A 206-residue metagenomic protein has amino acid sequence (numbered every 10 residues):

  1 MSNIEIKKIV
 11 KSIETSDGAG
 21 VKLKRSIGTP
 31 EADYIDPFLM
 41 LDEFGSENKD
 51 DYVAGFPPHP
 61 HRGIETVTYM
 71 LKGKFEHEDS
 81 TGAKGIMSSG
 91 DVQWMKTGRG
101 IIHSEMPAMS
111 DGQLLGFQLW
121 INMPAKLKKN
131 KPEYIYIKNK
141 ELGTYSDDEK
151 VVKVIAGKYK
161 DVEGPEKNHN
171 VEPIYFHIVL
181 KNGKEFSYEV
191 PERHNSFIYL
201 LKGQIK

Functional and structural regions predicted by a protein language model:
M1-R25: Hydrophobic alpha-helical membrane-insertion signals
S16-L71, L142-S187: A short glycine-rich, His/Asp/Glu-containing loop-to-beta-strand
A54-F56, T81-A83, S104-M109: Catalytic micro-motifs at enzyme active sites that drive phosphoryl/nucleotidyl and oxygen chemistry
R62-G82, S89-V92, N182-K184, E189-K206: Glycine- and acidic-residue-biased ligand/ion/polar-headgroup-sensing regions
M87-I102: Conserved metal-binding segment of the jelly-roll/cupin
G98-L127: Ligand-binding loop in jelly-roll beta-barrel domains
Q118-A125, K138, V154-K158, V179-N182 (+1 more regions): Short, structured patches in soluble enzyme cores that scaffold and shape functional sites
M123-K150: Long amphipathic alpha-helical segments that form oligomerization/scaffold cores
